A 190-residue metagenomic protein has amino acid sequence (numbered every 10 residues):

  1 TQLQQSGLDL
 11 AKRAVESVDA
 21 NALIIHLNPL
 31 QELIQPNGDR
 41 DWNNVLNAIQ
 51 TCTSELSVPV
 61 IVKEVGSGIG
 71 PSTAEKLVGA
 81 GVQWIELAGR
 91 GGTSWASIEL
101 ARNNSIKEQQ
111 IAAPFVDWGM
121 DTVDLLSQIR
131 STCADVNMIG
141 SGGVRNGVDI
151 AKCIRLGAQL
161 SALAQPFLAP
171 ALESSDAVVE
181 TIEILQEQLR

Functional and structural regions predicted by a protein language model:
T1, I25-L27, V62-E64, L87-G89 (+2 more regions): A cross-domain feature marking catalytic cores of carbohydrate-active enzymes and several ubiquitous metabolic/repair
T1, I61-G70, N137-V148: Glycine-rich beta-to-alpha transition loops that act as phosphate-gripper elements at the mouths of alpha/beta enzyme
T1, V15, I49-S57, V78 (+2 more regions): Surface-exposed amphipathic alpha-helices with a cationic face
Q4-E16, I69-A74, N146-G147: Short, acidic/polar
S6-K12, R40-T51: Active-site glycine-rich loop that binds ribose-phosphate moieties when present
V18-N21, L56-V58, V78-W84, A134-D135 (+1 more regions): Glycine-enriched alpha-helix->loop->beta-strand junction motifs that scaffold or abut catalytic
A20-N47, T73-I129, L172-E173: Glycine/Thr-rich beta-alpha phosphate-binding loop at enzyme active sites
A113-I139, R145-R190: Alpha/beta catalytic cores of nucleotide-metabolism and tRNA/nucleoside-modifying enzymes
